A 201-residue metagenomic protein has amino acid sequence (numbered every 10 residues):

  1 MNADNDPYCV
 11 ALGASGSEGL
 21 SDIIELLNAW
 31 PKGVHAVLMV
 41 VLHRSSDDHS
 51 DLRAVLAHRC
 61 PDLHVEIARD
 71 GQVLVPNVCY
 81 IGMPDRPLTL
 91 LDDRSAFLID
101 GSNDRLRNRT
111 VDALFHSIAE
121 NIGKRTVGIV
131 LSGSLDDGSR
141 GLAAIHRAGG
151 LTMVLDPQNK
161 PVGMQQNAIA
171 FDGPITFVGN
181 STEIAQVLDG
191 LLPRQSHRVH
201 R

Functional and structural regions predicted by a protein language model:
M1-R201: Conserved acid/base catalytic micro-environments in cytosolic active-site loops
